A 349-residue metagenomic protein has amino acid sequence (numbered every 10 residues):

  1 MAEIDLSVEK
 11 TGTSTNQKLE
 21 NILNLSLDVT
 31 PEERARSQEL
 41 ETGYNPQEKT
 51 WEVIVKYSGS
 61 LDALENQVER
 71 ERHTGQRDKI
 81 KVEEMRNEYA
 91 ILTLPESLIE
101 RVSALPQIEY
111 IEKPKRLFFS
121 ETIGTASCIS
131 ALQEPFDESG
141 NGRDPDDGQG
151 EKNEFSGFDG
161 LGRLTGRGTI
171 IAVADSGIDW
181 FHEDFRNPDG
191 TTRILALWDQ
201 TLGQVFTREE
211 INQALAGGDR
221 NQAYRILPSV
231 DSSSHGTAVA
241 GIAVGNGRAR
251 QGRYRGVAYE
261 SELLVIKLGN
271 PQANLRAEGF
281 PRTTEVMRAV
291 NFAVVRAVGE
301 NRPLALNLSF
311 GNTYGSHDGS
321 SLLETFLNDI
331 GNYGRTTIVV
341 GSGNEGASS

Functional and structural regions predicted by a protein language model:
M1-G160, I170, Q272: Autoinhibitory N-terminal propeptides
E71-T74, L105, Q200, I242-N246 (+3 more regions): Structured segments of extracytoplasmic/periplasmic soluble domains in secreted or envelope-associated proteins
E84, L94, S103, E112-K115 (+8 more regions): Glycine-rich, histidine-containing beta strand-loop boundary motifs that form or position
E96-I99, G236, A240, M287-V290 (+1 more regions): Extracytoplasmic/secreted envelope proteins and their assembly/folding machinery, especially bacterial periplasmic
R101-I108, N187-P188, T325-Y333: Short, surface-exposed basic-aromatic patches at helix termini and helix-loop junctions that form
L117, R248, N312: Flexible, active-site-proximal loop/turn residues at the rims of small-molecule/cofactor binding pockets and catalytic
F155-T284, E300-A305, G319, Y333-R335: Subtilisin-like serine protease catalytic core
N270-S349: Substrate-binding/access-modulating region of protease and related hydrolase catalytic domains
